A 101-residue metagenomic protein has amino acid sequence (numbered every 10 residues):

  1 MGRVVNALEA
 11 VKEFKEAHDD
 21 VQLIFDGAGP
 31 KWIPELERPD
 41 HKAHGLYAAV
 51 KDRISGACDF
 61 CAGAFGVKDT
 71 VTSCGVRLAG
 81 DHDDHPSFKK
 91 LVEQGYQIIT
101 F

Functional and structural regions predicted by a protein language model:
M1-V5, K31-L36: Short, glycine-rich nucleotide/cofactor-binding loops
G2-H18: Histidine-anchored nucleotide/phosphate-binding helix
V5-L8, E37-A43: Charged helix-capping and loop-helix junction motifs
V11, D20-G27, S55-C61: Short internal beta-strands
P39-D69: A glycine-rich helix N-cap at a beta->alpha junction
K51, C74-G75, Q94: Short, structured coil segments at secondary-structure junctions
F65-D69, R77, D81-P86: A short aromatic-anchored loop/beta-hairpin motif
K90-T100: C-terminal binding/interaction regions
